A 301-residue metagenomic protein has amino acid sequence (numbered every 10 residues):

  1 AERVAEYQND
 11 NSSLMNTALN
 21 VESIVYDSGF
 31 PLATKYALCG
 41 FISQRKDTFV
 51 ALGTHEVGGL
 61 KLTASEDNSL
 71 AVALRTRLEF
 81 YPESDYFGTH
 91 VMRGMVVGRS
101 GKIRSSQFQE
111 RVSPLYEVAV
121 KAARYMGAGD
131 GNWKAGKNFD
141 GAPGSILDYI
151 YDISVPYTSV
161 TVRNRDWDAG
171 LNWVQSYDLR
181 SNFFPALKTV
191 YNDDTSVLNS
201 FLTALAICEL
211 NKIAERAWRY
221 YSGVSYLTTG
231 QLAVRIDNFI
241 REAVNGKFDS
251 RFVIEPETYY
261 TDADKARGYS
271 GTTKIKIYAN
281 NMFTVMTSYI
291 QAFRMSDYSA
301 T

Functional and structural regions predicted by a protein language model:
A1-L232, F239-Y260: A glycine- and small-residue-enriched flexible loop/hinge signal that marks low-structured segments
V234, N245-T301: Compositionally biased, low-complexity/repeat regions
